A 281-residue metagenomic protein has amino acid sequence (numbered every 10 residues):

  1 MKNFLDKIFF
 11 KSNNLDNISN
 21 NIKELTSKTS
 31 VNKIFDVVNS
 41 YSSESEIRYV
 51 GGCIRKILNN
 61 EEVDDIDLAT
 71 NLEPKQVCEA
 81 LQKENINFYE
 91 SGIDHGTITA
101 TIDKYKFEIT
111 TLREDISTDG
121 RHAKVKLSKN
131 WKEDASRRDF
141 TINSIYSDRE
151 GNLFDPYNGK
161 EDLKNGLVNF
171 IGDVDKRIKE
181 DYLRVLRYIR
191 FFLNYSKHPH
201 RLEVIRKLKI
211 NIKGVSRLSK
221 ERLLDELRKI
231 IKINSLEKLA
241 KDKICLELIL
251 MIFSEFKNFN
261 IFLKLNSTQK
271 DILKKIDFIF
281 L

Functional and structural regions predicted by a protein language model:
M1-L281: Catalytic cores of the polymerase beta-like nucleotidyltransferase superfamily and closely associated nucleotide
